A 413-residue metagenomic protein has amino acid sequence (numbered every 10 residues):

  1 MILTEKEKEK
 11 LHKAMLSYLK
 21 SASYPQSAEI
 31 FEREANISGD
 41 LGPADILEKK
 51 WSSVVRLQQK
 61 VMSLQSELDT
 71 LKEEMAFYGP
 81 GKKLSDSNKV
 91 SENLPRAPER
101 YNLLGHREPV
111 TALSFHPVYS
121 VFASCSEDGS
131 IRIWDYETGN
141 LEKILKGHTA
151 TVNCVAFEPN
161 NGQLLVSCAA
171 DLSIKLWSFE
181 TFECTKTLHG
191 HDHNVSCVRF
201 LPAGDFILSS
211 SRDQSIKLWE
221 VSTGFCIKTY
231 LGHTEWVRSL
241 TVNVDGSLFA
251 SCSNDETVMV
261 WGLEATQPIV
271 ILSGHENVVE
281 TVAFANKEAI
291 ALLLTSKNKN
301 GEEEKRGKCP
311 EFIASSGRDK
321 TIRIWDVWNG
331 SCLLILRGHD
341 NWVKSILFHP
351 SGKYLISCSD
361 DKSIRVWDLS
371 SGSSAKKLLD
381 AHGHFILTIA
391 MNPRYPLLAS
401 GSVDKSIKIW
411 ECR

Functional and structural regions predicted by a protein language model:
M1-E99: Eukaryotic adaptor/scaffold assembly regions
L103-V110, K146-V152, H189-V195, L231-V237 (+3 more regions): WD40/WD-repeat beta-propeller blade N-cap
L113, I131-W134, V155, I174-W177 (+10 more regions): WD40-repeat beta-propellers
S114-Y119, A156-G162, E180, R199-D205 (+7 more regions): Loop/turn segments within WD40 beta-propeller blades
C125-D128, S167-D171, S209-D213, D245 (+4 more regions): Conserved strand-to-loop turn within each blade of WD40 beta-propeller repeats
S130, T149, S173-K175, D192 (+10 more regions): A conserved positional marker within WD40/Gbeta-like beta-propeller blades
L387-R413: Blade-level signature of beta-propeller repeat domains, shared across WD40, Kelch, NHL, RCC1 and BNR/Asp-box propellers
